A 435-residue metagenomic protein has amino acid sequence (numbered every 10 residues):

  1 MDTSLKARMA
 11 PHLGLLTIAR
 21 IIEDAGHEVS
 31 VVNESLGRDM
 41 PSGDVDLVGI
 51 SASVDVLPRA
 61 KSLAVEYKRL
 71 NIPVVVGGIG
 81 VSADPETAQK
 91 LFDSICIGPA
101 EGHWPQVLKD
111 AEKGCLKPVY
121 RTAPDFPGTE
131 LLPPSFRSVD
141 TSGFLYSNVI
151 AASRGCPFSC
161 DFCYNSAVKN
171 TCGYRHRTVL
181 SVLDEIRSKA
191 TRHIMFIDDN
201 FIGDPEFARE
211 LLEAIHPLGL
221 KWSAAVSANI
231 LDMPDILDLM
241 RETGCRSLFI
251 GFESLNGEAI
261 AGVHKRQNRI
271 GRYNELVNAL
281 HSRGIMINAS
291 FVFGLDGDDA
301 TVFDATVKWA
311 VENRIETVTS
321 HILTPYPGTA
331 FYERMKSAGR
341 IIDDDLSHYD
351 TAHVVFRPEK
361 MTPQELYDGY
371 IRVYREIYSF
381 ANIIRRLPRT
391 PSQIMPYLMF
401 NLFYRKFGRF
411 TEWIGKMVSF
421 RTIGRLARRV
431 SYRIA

Functional and structural regions predicted by a protein language model:
M1-K189: Acidic, low-complexity intrinsically disordered segments
I21-A25, E66, L70, T87 (+10 more regions): Alpha-helical structural signal in soluble globular domains
I22-V29, K189, L276-I287, N313 (+1 more regions): A structural motif corresponding to the C-terminal end of an alpha-helix and its immediate exit/capping segment
G26-E28, G43-D46, D110-A111, D140 (+5 more regions): Radical SAM enzyme core and accessory elements
V75-V76, C96, Y120, S223-A225 (+3 more regions): Structural detector of well-ordered beta-strand residues that form the stable sheet scaffold of enzyme domains
A83-T87, E206, E258-V263, F293-T301 (+2 more regions): Flexible glycine/acidic-rich beta-alpha junction loops that bind and position SAM and/or redox cofactors in anaerobic
T87-Q106, L239-F249, A305-S320: Structural recognition of alpha->loop->beta junctions
L132-N288, F293-L295, T301-D304, K308: Radical SAM [4Fe-4S] cluster-binding motif and immediate context
